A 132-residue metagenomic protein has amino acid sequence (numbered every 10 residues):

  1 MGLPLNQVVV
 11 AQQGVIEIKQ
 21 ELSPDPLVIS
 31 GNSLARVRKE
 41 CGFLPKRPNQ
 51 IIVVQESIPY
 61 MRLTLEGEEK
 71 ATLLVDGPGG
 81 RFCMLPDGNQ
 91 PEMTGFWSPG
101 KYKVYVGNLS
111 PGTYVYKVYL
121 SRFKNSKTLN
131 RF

Functional and structural regions predicted by a protein language model:
L5-A35: Predominantly extracellular/luminal regions of secreted and cell-surface proteins, especially disulfide-bonded
A35-M61: Non-catalytic, beta-strand-enriched accessory regions in extracellular/secretory proteins and membrane protein
G42, E68-Q90, T94-F96: Surface-exposed beta-strand/loop patches in noncatalytic accessory domains and peripheral targeting/linker segments
I51-G67, L73-L74, K103-G107: Hydrophobic beta-strand segments within beta-rich accessory/binding domains
G77-R81, S110, K124: Solvent-exposed strand-loop boundary residues in beta-sheet-rich modules
F96-T113: Noncatalytic modules at the cell exterior or secretory-pathway interfaces, chiefly beta-strand-rich lectin/adhesion
P111-K127: Edge beta-strands of jelly-roll/beta-sandwich modules across compartments, strongly enriched in secreted/luminal
L129-F132: N-terminal intrinsically disordered, cationic/polar leader segments that include organellar targeting peptides
